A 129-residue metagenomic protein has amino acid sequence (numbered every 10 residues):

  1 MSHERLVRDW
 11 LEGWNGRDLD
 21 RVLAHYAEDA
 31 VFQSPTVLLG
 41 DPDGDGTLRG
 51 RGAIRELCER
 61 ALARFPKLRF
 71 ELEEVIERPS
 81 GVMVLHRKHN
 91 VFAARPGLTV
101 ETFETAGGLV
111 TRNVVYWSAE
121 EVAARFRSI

Functional and structural regions predicted by a protein language model:
M1-I129: C-terminal and inter-domain tail/linker signature
